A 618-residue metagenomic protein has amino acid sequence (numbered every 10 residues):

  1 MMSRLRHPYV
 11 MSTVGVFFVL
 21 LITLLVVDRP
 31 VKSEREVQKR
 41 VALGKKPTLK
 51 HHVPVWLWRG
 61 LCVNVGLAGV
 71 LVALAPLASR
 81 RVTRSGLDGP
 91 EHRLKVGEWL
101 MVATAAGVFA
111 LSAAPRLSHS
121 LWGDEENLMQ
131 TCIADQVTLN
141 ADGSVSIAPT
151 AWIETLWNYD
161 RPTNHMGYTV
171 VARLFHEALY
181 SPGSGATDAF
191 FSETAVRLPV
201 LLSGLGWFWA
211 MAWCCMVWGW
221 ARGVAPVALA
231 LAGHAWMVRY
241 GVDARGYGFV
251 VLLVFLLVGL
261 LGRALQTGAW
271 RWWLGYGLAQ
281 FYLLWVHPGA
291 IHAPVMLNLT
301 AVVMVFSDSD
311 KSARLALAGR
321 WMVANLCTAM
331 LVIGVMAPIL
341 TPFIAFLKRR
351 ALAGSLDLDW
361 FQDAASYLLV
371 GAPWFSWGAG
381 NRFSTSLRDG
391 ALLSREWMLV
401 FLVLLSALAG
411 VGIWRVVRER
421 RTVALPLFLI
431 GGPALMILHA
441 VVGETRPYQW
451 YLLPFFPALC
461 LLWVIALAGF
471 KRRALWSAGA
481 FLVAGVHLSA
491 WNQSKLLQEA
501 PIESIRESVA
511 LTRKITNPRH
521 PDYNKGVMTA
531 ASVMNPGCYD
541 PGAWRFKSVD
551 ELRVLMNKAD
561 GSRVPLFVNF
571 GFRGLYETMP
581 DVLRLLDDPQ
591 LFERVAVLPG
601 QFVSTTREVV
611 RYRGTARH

Functional and structural regions predicted by a protein language model:
M2-G15, R93-M101: N-terminal membrane topogenic signal
R6-F17, L21-R81, F109-S477, V483-G614: Membrane-proximal helix-loop-helix interfaces that form the catalytic/acceptor-binding platform of multi-pass membrane
R80-D88: Charged, often flexible domain-edge or linker segments that flank or initiate folded functional domains
L87-G97, L317: Interfacial transmembrane-helix boundary/kink motif in multi-pass membrane proteins
A103-G107: Thiotemplate assembly-line natural product biosynthesis machinery
A616-H618: Short, solvent-exposed mixed-charge patches
